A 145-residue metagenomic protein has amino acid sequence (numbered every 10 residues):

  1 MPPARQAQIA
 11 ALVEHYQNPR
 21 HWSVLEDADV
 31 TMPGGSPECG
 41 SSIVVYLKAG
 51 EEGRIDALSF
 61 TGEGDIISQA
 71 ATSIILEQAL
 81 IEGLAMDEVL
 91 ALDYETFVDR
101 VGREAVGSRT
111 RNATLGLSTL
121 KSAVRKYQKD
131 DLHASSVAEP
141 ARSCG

Functional and structural regions predicted by a protein language model:
M1-H21, E26, T31-M32, L84-G145: C-terminal binding/interaction regions
L25, E38-G40: A generic structural signal for short, non-catalytic loop/turn and secondary-structure boundary residues
E38, A49-T114: Active-site- and interface-proximal helix/loop "cap" or "latch" segments in soluble metabolic and energy-transducing
S41-Y46: Short glycine-rich loop/turn motifs
